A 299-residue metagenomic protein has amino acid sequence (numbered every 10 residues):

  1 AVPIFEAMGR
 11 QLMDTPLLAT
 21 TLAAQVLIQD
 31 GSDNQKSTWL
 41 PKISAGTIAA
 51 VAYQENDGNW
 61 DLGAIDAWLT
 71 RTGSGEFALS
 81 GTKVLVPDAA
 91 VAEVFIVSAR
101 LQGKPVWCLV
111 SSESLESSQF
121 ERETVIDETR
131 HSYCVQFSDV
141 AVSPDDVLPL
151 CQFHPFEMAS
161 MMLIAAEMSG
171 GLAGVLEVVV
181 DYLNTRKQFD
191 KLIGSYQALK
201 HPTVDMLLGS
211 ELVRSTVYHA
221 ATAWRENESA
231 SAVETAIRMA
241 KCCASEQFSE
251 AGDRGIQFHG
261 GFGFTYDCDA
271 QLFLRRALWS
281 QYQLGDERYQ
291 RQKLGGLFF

Functional and structural regions predicted by a protein language model:
A1-L12, D33, K42-G46, R71-F77 (+1 more regions): Alpha-helical interface subdomain recognition
A1-L40, S44-A45, D88-V94: Internal helix-loop-helix
L17, S118-F120, D145-L148, F189 (+2 more regions): Short clusters of hydrophobic/aromatic residues that line enzyme substrate/ligand-binding pockets
L18-A19, V125, E246-Q247: Short hydrophobic/aromatic segments of transmembrane alpha-helices and their interfaces
L18-T21, A50-A52, G252: Short beta-strands and strand-loop turn motifs
T21, S111, L150, K187-G194: Short, charged, low-hydrophobicity "junction" segments
A24, D61-L62, T222, R275: Short Asp/Glu-rich motifs
L40-E177, D181: FAD-binding core of flavoproteins
